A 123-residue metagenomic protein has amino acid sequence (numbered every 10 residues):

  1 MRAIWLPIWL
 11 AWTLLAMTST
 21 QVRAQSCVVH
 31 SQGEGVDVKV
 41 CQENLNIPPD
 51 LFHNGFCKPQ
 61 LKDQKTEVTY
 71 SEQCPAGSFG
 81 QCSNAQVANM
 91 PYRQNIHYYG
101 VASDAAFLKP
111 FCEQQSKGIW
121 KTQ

Functional and structural regions predicted by a protein language model:
M1-W9: Bacterial N-terminal signal peptides that target proteins for export
I8-A11, T66: Generic preference for well-ordered secondary structure
A11-W12, V22: Cleavable N-terminal signal peptides
T18-A24: Sec/Tat signal peptide C-region and signal peptidase I cleavage site
Q25-Q123: Extracellular/cell-surface secretome signature
